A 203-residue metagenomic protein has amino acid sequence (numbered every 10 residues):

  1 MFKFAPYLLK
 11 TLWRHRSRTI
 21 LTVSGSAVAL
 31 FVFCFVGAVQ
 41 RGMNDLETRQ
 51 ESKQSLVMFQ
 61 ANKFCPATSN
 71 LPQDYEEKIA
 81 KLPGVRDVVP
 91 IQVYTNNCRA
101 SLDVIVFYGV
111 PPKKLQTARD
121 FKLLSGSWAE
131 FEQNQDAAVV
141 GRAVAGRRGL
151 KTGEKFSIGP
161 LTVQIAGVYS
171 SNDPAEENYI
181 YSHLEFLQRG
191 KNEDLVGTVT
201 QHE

Functional and structural regions predicted by a protein language model:
M1-V32: N-terminal Sec/SRP start-transfer signal
F2, G37, R41, Y181: Electropositive phosphate-/nucleotide-binding environments in soluble metabolic enzymes
T11-L12, L46, Q50, G159: Amphipathic alpha-helical segments that mediate coupling or scaffolding at interfaces
V23, E47, R119, K191: Short, flexible helix/strand-to-coil boundary loops that buttress conserved ligand/catalytic motifs in alpha/beta
A27, F31-V106, S127-N134: Hydrophobic, regular-secondary-structure patches
I91-Q92, A100-P111, K122-G197: Hydrophobic secondary-structure segments that place a key small or acidic residue at a functional site
K113-A118: Short helix-loop capping/hinge motifs at secondary-structure junctions, enriched in acidic/polar residues
T200-E203: "Rare, low-scoring activations can occur in soluble or secreted enzymes where short amphipathic helices or signal
